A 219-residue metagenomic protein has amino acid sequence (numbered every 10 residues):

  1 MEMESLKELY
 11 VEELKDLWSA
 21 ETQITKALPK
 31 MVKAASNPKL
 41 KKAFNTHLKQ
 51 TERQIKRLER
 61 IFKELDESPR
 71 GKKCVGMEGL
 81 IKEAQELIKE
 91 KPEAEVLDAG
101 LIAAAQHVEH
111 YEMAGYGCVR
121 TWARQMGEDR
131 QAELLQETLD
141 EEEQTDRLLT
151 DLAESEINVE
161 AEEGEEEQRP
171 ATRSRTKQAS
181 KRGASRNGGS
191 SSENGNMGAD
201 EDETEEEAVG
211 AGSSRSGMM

Functional and structural regions predicted by a protein language model:
M1-M219: Amphipathic alpha-helical hairpins
